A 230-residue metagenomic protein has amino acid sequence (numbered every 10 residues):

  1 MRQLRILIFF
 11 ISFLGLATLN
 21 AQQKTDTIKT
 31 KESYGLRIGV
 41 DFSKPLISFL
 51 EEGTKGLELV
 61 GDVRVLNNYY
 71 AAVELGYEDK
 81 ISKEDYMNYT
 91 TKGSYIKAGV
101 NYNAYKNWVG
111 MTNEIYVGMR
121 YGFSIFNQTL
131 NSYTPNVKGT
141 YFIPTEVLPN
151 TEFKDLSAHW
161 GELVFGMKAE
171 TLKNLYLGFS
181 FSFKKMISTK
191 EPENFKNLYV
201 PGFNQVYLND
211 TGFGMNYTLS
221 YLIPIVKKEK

Functional and structural regions predicted by a protein language model:
A21-R64, E74, S220-K230: Short glycine/proline- and aromatic-enriched beta-strand/turn motifs that initiate or cap beta-hairpins
Q23-Y34, N68, K106-E114, T171-L177 (+1 more regions): Short loop/turn motifs that connect adjacent beta-strands in outer-membrane beta-barrel proteins
Y34, G53-L57, K92-I96, N113 (+2 more regions): Residues that define the transmembrane beta-barrel architecture of outer-membrane proteins
I38-V40, G61, V73, A98-V100 (+4 more regions): Membrane-embedded beta-strand positions of outer-membrane beta-barrel proteins
F42-L46, L75-I81, Y102-A104, Y121-N127 (+2 more regions): Transmembrane beta-strands of outer-membrane beta-barrel pores
S48, G76, K80-G93, F126-V137 (+3 more regions): Extracellular/periplasm-exposed beta-strand and loop segments of Gram-negative cell-envelope proteins, dominated by
F49-V109: Glycine- and aromatic-enriched membrane insertion/assembly motifs of diderm outer-membrane and organelle channel
K97, N101, N209-K230: Outer-membrane beta-barrel "beta-signal"
